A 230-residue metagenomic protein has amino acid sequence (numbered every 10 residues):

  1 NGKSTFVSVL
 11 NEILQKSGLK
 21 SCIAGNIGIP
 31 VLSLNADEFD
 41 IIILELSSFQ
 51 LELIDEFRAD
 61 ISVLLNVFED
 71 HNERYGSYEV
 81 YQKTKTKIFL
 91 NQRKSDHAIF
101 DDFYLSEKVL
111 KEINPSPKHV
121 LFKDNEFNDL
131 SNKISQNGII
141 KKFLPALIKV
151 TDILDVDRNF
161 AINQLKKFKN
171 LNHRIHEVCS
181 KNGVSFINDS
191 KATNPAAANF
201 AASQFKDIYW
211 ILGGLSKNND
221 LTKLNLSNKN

Functional and structural regions predicted by a protein language model:
N1-A98, D102-F103, E107-P117, F205: Phosphate-binding loop of NTP-binding sites
C22, N114-F127, I162-K166, H176-C179: Beta-strand->loop->alpha-helix junctions that form or flank phosphate-binding loops in nucleotide-handling enzymes
I29, D70, S106, F127 (+2 more regions): Surface-exposed, flexible loop/turn segments at secondary-structure boundaries
S33, H71-E79, N125-K133, N219-T222: Short, charged, surface-exposed secondary-structure boundary motifs
L34, L64, I99-D101, F122 (+2 more regions): Short beta-strand-to-turn element immediately C-terminal to the catalytic PLP-Schiff-base lysine in fold type I
E56, F103, F122-E126, N170 (+1 more regions): Residues that form or immediately flank small-molecule/cofactor binding pockets and catalytic motifs
F100-Y104, K123-D124, L212-L215: Structural motif
Q136-K229: Nucleotide phosphate-binding/pyrophosphate-handling subdomain across enzymes that bind or process nucleotide phosphates
